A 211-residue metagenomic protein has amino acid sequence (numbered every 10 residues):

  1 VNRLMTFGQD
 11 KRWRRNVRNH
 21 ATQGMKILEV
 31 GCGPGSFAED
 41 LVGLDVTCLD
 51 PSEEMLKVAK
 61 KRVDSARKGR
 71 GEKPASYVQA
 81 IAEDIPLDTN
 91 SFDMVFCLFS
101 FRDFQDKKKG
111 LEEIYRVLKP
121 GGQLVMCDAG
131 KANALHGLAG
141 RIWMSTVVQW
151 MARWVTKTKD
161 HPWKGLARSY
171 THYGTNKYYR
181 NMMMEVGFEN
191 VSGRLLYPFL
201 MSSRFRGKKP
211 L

Functional and structural regions predicted by a protein language model:
T6-M25: Conserved alpha-helix/loop element of class I SAM-dependent methyltransferases that forms part of the SAM/SAH-binding
L28-D84: Class I SAM-dependent methyltransferase SAM/SAH-binding core
E83-V95: A short acidic, Gly/Pro-enriched loop at the edge of an enzyme's catalytic core that lines a small-molecule cofactor
M94-D106: A short SAM/SAH-binding and catalytic strip from SAM-dependent methyltransferases
K108-Q123: A short glycine-rich, Lys/Arg-flanked "PGG" loop and its adjoining helix->strand segment in the class I
C127-V186, S192-R194: C-terminal alpha-helical "lid/dimerization" subdomain adjacent to the S-adenosyl-L-methionine
V186-L211: Core SAM-dependent methyltransferase catalytic element
